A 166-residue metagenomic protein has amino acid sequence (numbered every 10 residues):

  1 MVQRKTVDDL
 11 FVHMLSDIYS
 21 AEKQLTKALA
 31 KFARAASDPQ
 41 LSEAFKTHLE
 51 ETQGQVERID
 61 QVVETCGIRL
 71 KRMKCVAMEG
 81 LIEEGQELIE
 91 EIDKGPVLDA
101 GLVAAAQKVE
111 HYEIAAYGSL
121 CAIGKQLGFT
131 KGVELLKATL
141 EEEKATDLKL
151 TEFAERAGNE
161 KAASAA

Functional and structural regions predicted by a protein language model:
M1-A166: Amphipathic alpha-helical hairpins
